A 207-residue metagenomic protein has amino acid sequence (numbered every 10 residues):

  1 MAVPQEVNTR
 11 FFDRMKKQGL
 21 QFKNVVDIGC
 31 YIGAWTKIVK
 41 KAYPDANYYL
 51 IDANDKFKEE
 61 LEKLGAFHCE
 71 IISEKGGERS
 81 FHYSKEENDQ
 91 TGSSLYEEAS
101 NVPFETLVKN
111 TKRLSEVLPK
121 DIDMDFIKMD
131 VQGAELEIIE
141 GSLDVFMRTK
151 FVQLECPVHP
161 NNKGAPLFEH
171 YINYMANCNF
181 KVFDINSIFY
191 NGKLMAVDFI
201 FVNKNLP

Functional and structural regions predicted by a protein language model:
M1-P207: Phosphate/nucleotide-binding beta-alpha loop and adjacent structural elements of enzyme active sites
